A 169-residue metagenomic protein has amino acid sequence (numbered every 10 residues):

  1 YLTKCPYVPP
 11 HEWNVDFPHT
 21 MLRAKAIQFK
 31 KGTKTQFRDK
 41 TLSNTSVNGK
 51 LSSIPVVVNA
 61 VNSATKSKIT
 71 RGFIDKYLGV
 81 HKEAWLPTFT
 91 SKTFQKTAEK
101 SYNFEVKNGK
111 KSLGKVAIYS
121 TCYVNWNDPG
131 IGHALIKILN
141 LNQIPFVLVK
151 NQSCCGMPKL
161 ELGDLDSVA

Functional and structural regions predicted by a protein language model:
Y1-S153, M157-A169: Iron-sulfur-cluster electron-transfer modules
